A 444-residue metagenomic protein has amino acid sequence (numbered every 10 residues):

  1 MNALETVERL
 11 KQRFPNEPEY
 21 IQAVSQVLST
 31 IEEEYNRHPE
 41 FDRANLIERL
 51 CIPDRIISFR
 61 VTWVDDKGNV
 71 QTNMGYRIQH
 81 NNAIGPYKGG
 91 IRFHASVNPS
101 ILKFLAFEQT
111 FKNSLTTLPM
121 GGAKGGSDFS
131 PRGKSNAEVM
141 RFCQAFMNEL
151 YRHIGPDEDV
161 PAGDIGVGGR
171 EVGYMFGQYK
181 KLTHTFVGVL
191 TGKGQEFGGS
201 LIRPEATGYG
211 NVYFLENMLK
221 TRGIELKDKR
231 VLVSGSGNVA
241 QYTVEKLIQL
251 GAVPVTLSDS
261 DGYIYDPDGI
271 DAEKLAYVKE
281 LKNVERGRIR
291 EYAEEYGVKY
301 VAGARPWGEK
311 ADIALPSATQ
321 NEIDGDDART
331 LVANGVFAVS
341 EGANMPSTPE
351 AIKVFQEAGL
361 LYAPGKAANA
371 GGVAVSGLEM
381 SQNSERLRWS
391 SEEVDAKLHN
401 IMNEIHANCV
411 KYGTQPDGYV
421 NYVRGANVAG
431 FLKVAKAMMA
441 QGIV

Functional and structural regions predicted by a protein language model:
N2-A23, M218, V332-V444: Adenosine-phosphate binding glycine-rich loop
I21, R37-A44, T117, I154-G163 (+3 more regions): Flexible, glycine/charged-enriched surface loops at secondary-structure junctions
E40-N69: Structured beta-strand/loop patches that form or line metal/cofactor-binding pockets in enzymes
F59-K124, D128: Phosphate-interaction motifs
H94, N113-K227: Glycine/serine-rich phosphate-binding loop and adjoining beta1-alpha1 elements at the start of nucleotide-handling
T191-G194, G199-K310: Glycine-rich phosphate/diphosphate-binding loop of Rossmann-like nucleotide-binding domains
G262-Y362, A367: Rossmann-like adenosine-cofactor binding region
